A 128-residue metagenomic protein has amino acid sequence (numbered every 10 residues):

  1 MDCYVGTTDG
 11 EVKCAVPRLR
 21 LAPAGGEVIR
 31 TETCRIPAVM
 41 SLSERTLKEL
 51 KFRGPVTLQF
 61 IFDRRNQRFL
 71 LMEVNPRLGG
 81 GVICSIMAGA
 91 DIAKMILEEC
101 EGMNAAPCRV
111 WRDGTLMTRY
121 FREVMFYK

Functional and structural regions predicted by a protein language model:
D2, T57, L71: Broad gene-expression machinery/nucleic-acid interaction feature
D2-K51, N75-E98, E123: ATP-dependent carboxylate/phosphate-activation module, predominantly the ATP-grasp catalytic core and closely related
R53-R65: A short glycine-rich, hydrophobically flanked beta-strand micro-motif that places a catalytic Asp/Glu for divalent metal
P55, I83, A105-A106: Secondary-structure boundary/capping residues
N66-L70: Conserved protein kinase catalytic/activation segment
K94-K128: Peripheral (often C-terminal) accessory segments that flank ATP-dependent C-N-forming ligase machineries
